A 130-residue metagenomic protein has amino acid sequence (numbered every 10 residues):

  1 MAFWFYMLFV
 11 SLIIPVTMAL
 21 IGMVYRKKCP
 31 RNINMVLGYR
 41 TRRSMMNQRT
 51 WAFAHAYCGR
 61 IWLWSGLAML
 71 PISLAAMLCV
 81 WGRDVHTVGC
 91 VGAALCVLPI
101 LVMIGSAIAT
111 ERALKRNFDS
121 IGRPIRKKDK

Functional and structural regions predicted by a protein language model:
M1-I13, P71-V97: Long, highly hydrophobic alpha-helical transmembrane signal-anchor segments
F3, I33, L78, F118-D119: Oxidizing extracytosolic/periplasmic lumen-facing domains of membrane-embedded or membrane-associated proteins
S11-G22, G66-A76, C96-T110: Helical transmembrane-bundle signal
L20-G38, S106-A113: Membrane-water interface of transmembrane alpha-helices
N32-N47, I121-I125: Juxtamembrane inter-helical linkers in multi-pass membrane proteins
R42-L63: Membrane interfacial helix-start motif at the N-side
V85-I125: Alpha-helical transmembrane segments and their immediate juxtamembrane interface regions
R126-K130: Conserved histidines in hydrophobic membrane contexts and catalytic metal-binding motifs
